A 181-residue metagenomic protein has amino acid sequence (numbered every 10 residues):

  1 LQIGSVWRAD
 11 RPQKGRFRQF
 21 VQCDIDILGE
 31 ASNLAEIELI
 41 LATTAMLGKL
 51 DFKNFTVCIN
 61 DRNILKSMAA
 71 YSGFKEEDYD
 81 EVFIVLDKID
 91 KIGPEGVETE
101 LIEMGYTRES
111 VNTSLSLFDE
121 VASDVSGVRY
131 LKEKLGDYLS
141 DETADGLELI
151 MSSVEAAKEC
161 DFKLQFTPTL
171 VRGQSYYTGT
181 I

Functional and structural regions predicted by a protein language model:
L1, D51-V57, E76-D80: Short secondary-structure capping/junction motifs at helix and strand boundaries
Q2-K53, N63, V97-I181: Positively charged, Gly/Ser-enriched RNA/tRNA-binding surfaces
A31-A35, F55-C58, D87-D90: Short C-terminal domain-edge/linker segments immediately following a structured domain
C58, F83-V85, P168: A generic structural motif
I59-S72, D87-G93: Short, conserved secondary-structure transition motifs
N60, F74-E77, I92, Y106-E109 (+1 more regions): Short coil/turn linker and secondary-structure boundary residues
S72-F74, T180: Short, surface-exposed amphipathic charged segments that create phosphate/polyanion-binding patches used for binding
F74-L101: Acidic, His- and aromatic-enriched active-site or binding-groove loops in soluble protein domains that engage sugars
